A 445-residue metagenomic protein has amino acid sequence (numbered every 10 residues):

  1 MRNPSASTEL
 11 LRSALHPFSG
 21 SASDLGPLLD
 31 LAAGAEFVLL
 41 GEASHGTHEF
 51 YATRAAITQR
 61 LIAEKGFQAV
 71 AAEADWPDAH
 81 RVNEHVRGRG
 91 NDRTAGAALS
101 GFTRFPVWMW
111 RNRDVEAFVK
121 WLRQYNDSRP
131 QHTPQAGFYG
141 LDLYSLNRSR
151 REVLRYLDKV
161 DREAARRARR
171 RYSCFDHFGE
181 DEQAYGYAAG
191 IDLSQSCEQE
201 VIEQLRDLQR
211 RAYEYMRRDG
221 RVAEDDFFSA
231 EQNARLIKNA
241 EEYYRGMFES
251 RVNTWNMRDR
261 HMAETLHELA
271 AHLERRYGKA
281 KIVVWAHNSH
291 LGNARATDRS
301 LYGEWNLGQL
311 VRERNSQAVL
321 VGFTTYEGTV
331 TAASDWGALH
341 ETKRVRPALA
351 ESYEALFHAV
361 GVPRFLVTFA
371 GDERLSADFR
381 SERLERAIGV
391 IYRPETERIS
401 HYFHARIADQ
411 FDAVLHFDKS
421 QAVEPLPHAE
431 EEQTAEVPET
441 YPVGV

Functional and structural regions predicted by a protein language model:
M1-V445: Structured catalytic-domain cores with a bias toward divalent-metal coordination
